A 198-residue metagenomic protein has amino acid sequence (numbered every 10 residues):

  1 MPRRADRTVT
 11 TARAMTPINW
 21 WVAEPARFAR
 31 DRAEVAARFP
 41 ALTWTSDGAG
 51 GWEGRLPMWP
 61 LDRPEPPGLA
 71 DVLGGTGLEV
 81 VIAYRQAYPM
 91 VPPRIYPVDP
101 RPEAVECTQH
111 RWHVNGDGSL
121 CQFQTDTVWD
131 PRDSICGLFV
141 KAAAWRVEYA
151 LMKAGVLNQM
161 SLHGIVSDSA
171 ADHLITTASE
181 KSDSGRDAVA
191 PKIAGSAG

Functional and structural regions predicted by a protein language model:
M1-G77, A87-G198: UBC/E2-like fold recognition across ubiquitin and ubiquitin-like conjugation systems, capturing catalytically active
V80: Extended lipid/amphipathic-ligand handling interfaces
